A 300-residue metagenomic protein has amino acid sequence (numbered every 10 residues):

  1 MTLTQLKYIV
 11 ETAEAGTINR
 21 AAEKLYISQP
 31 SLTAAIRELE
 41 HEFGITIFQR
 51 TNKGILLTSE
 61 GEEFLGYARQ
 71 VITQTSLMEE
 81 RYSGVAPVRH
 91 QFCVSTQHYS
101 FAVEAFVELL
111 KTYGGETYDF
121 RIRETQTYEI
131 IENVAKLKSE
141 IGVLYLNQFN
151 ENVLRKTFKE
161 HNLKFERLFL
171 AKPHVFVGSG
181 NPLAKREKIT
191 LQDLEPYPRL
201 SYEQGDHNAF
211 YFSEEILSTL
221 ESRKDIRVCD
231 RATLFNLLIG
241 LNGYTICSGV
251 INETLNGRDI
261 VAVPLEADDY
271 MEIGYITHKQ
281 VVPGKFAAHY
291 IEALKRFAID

Functional and structural regions predicted by a protein language model:
V10-S28: Short helix-boundary/capping micro-motifs
E40-L57: A short LG(V/I)-centered, amphipathic sequence patch enriched for acidic residue(s) preceding the LG motif
E42-F43, F64-A86, C93, Y290: Alpha-helical linker/hinge and terminal dimerization helices associated with HTH transcriptional regulators
R89-V153: Central regulatory/effector-binding core of bacterial HTH transcription factors
A102-E108, N147, E151, E187-T219: Secondary-structure junction motif
A135-E140, Y145, Q204-V261: Hydrophobic hinge/microswitch elements
T157-R199: Flexible hinge/capping segments at coil-to-helix
K159-E166, A171-K172, A232-V282: Beta-alpha-beta core module
